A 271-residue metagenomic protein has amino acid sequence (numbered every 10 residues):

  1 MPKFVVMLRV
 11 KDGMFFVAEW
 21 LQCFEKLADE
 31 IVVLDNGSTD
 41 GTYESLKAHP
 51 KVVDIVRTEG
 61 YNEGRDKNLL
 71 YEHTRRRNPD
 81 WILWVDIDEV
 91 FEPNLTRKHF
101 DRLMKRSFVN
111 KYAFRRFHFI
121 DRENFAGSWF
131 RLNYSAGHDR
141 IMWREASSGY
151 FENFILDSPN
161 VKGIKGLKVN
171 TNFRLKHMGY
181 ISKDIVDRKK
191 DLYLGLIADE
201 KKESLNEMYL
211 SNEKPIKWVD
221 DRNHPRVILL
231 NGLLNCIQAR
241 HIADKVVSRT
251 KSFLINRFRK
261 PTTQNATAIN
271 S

Functional and structural regions predicted by a protein language model:
K3-V5: Cell-envelope/extracellular polymer assembly enzymes that use nucleotide-activated donors
M7-L27: Short, well-formed alpha-helical segments that are part of the catalytic scaffolds of diverse glycosyltransferases
F15, E59-K67: A short, glycine-/small-residue-rich helix N-cap motif at loop->alpha-helix starts within glycosyltransferase
D35-S45, G60-N62: A conserved acidic beta->alpha catalytic loop
K47-V53: Short, conserved SAM-binding/catalytic segment of Class I S-adenosyl-L-methionine-dependent methyltransferases
R65-Y71, P93-S271: Catalytic-site signature of metal-activated, phosphate-bearing donor transferases, centered on the GT-A/GT-A-like
N68-W81: Active-site nucleotide-sugar/metal-binding loop of Leloir-type enzymes
P79-E92: Short beta-strand-to-loop acidic/aromatic patch adjacent to the donor-nucleotide binding site
